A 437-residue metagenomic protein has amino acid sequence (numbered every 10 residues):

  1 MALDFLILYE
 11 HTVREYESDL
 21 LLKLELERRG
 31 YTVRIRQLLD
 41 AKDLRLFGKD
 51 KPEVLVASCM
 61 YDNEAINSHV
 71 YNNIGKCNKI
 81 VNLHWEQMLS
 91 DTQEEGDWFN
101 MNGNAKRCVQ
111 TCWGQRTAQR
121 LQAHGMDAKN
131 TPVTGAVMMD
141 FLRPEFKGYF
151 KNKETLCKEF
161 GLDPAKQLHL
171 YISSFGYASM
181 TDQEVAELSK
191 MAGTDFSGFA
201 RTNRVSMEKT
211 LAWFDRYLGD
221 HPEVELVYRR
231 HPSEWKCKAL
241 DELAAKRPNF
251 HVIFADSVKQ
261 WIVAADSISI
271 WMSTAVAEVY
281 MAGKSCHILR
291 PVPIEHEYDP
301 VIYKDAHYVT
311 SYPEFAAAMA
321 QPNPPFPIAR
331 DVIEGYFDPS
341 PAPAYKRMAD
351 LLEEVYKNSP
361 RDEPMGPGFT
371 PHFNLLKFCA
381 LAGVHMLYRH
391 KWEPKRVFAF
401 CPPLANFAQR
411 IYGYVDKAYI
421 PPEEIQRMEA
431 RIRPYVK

Functional and structural regions predicted by a protein language model:
L3-F150, S174, E234, V276: Active-site and donor-binding regions of nucleotide-sugar-utilizing enzymes
R34, V56, V81, V109-T111 (+7 more regions): Hydrophobic/aromatic beta-strand patches that form the interior of the parallel beta-sheet core in alpha/beta enzyme
L44, F214, C237, S257-V258 (+1 more regions): Acidic, amphipathic alpha-helical patches
L44-D50, K158-F160, Q321-P322: Short amphipathic alpha-helix with an adjacent loop that forms part of the alpha/beta core around
K147-L240: Conserved catalytic-core segment of nucleotide-activated headgroup transferases in glycan assembly
V227-A277, A282: Donor nucleotide-activated moiety binding/catalytic core segment of transferases that use nucleotide-activated donors
L243-A245, S267, T274-P341: Catalytic binding pocket for nucleotide-activated donors in carbohydrate/polymer assembly enzymes
A317, N323-K437: C-terminal amphipathic helix plus adjacent low-complexity, charged tail appended to glycosyltransferase catalytic
